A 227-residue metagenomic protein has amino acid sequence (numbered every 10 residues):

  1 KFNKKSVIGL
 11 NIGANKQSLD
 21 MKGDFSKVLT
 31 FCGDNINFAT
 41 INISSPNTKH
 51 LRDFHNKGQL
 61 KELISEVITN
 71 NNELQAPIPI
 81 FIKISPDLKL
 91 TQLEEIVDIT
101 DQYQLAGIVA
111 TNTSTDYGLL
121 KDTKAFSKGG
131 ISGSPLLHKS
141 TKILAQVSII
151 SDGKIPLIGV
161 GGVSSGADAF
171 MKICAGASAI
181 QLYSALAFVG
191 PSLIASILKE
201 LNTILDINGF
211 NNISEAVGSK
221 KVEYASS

Functional and structural regions predicted by a protein language model:
K1-Q104, Y117-L120: Active-site entrance/lid segments in N-terminal catalytic domains of soluble metabolic enzymes
I8-I12, A39-N42, I80-I84, I108-A110 (+3 more regions): Hydrophobic faces of well-ordered beta-strands that scaffold small-molecule active sites in alpha/beta enzyme cores
S26, L88-Q102, S148-G153, V163-I180: Catalytic cores of alpha/beta
I43-S45, G107-T115, A169-S196: Glycine-rich phosphate-binding active-site loops on the catalytic face of alpha/beta enzymes
P46-H55, L93, I99-G153: Glycine/Thr-rich beta-alpha phosphate-binding loop at enzyme active sites
N71, S151, L201, L205: Conserved hydrophobic residues forming the short capping helix/wall of the S-adenosyl-L-methionine
Y117-G133, L186-F210: C-terminal helical cap(s) of enzyme catalytic domains, especially alpha/beta-barrels
L137, K199-S227: Extended, intrinsically disordered, low-complexity segments
